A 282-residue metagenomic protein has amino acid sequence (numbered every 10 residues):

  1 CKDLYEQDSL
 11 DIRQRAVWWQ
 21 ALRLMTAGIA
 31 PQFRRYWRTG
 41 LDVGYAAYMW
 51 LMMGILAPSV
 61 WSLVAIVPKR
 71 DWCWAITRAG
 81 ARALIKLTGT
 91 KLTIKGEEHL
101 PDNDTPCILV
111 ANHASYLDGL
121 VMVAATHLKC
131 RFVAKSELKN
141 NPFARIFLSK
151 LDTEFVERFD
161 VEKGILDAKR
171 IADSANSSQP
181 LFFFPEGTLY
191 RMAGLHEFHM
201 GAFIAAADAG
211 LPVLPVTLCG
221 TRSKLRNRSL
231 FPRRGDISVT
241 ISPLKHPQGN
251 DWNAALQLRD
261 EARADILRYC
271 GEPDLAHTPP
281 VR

Functional and structural regions predicted by a protein language model:
C1-Y36, I165-R282: Non-catalytic C-terminal accessory region of glycerolipid acyltransferases and related lyso-lipid remodeling enzymes
L4, D8-P106: Membrane-anchoring hydrophobic helices of lipid-metabolizing enzymes
L56-I66, D71-R78, K86-L87, D102-V161: Catalytic core of membrane glycerolipid acyltransferases/transacylases, capturing the structured, soluble-facing
R82, L120, F203-I204: Active-site phosphate/pyrophosphate- and oxyanion-stabilizing loops and adjacent acidic/basic residues in soluble
L84-I85, L148, S174, A206: A generic structural signal for well-ordered alpha-helical segments
G96, A111-H113, A134-K135, F184-E186 (+1 more regions): A secondary-structure boundary/capping signal
E97-E98, V161, C219: Residue-level "edge-of-site" marker
